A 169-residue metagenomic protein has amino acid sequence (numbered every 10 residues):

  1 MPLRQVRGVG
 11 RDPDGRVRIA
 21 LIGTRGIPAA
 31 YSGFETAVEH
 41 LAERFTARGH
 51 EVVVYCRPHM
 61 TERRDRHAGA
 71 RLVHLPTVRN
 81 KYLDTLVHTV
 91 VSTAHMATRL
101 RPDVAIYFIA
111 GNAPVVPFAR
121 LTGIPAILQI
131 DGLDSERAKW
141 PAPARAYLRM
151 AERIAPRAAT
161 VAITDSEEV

Functional and structural regions predicted by a protein language model:
P2-V17, T24-A30, R44-N80, V169: N-terminal strand-loop element at the rim of the active site of nucleotide-sugar-dependent glycosyltransferases
R18, E51, P125, V161: Residues at the starts of beta-strands that form the adenosine-phosphate
G33-F45, S92: Short amphipathic alpha-helix
F34-A37, Y55-R57, Y107-G111, T164-S166: Replace "coordinates the UDP/GDP/TDP-sugar" with "coordinates nucleotide-activated sugar donors
A68-A94, A138-A144: A short, charged, and often flexible helix/loop element on the N-terminal side of the glycosyltransferase catalytic
N80-Y82, P102, A113-P114, I127-A144 (+1 more regions): A short, histidine- and acid-enriched strand-loop-helix "catalytic/donor-clamping" loop that lines the nucleotide-sugar
L86-T98, P102-D131: An aromatic- and histidine-rich active-site surface loop
R145-D165: Membrane-proximal helix-turn-helix segments that form the acceptor-binding/catalytic region of lipid-linked
